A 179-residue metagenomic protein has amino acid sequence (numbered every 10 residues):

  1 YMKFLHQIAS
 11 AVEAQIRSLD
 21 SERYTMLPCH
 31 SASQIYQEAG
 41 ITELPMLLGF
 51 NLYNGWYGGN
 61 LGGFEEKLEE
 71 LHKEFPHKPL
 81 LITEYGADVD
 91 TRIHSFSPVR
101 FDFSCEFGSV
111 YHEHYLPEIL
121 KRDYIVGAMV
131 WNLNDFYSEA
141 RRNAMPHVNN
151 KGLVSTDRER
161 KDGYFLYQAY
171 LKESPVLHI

Functional and structural regions predicted by a protein language model:
M2-Q34, A39-I179: Substrate-binding clefts and catalytic carboxylate motifs of secreted carbohydrate-active enzymes
